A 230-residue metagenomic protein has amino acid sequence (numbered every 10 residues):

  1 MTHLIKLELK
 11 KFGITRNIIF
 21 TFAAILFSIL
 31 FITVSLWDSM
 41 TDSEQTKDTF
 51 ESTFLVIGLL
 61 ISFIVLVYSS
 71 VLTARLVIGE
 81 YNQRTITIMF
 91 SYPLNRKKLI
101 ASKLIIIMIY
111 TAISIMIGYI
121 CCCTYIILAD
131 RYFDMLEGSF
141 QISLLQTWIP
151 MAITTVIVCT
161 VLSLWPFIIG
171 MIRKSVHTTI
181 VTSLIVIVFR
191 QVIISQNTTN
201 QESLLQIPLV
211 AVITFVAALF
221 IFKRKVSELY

Functional and structural regions predicted by a protein language model:
M1-F22: Aromatic- and glycine-rich beta-strand/loop motifs that create alpha-glucan
T15-M40, V56-L72, I113, T179-I194 (+1 more regions): Hydrophobic alpha-helical transmembrane segments of multi-pass membrane transport/permease proteins
R16-I19, N95-R96, I100-A101, S175-I180 (+1 more regions): Membrane-helix interface segments
S28-V71, S102-F167: Secretory targeting signals
L76-M108: Helix-loop-helix units of permease transmembrane domains in multi-pass membrane transporters, especially ABC
I157, V161-V188: Functionally important transmembrane alpha-helices
V192-E202: Membrane-helix boundary connector in multi-pass membrane proteins
I221-Y230: Membrane-interface capping segments at transmembrane-helix boundaries
